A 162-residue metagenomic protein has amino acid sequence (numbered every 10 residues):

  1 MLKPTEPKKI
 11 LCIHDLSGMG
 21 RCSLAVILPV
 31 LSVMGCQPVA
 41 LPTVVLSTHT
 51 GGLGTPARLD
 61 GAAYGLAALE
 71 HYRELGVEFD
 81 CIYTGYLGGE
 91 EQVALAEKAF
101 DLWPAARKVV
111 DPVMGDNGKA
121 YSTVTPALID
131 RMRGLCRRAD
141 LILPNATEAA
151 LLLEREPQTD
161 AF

Functional and structural regions predicted by a protein language model:
M1, L24, L31, C136 (+1 more regions): Intrinsic structural disorder
L2-V110, M114-S122: Conserved N-terminal subdomain of the carbohydrate kinase-like
T123-F162: Conserved phosphate/ATP/ADP-binding segment of small-molecule kinases
